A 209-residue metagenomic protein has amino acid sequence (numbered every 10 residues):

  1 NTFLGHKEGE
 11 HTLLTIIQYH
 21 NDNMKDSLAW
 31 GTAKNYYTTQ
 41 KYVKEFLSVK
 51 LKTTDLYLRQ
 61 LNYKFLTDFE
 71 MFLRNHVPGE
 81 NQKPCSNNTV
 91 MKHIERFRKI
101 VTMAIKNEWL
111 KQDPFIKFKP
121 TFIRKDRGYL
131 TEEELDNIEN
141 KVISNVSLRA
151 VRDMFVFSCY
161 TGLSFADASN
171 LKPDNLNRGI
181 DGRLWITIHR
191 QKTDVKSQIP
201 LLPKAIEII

Functional and structural regions predicted by a protein language model:
F3-H11, G31-K34, L47-F72: A Lys/Arg-rich helix-loop hairpin that forms a DNA/phosphate-binding surface
H11-K41: Short, aromatic/basic-rich helix-turn unit that serves as a nucleic-acid recognition element
D26, L56-R59, K83, E108 (+2 more regions): Helix-turn-helix-type domain boundary/helix-start signal
G31, T39-V49, L56, K64 (+2 more regions): N-terminal DNA-binding recognition helix of tyrosine site-specific recombinases/integrases
V49, F72-N75, G79, K106 (+2 more regions): Conserved helix-loop functional segments at active or binding sites
Y63, N75, P120, N140 (+2 more regions): Phosphate-coordinating loops and pocket residues in cytosolic domains that bind phosphorylated ligands
K83-N87, M91-E95, K106, L110-F165 (+1 more regions): Basic, Lys/Arg- and aromatic-enriched nucleic-acid-binding interface segment
K125-G128, E134, T161, N170-I208: Conserved tyrosine-mediated DNA breakage-rejoining catalytic core shared by Y-recombinases
